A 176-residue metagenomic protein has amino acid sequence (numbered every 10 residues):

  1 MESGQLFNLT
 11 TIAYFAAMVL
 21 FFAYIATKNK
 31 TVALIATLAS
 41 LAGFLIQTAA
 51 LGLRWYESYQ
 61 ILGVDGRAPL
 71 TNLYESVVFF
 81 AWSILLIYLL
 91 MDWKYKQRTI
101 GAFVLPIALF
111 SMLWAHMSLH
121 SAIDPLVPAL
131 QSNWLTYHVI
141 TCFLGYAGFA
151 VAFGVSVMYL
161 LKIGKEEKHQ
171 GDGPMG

Functional and structural regions predicted by a protein language model:
M1-G176: Polytopic transmembrane helical bundles with strong interfacial aromatic enrichment
